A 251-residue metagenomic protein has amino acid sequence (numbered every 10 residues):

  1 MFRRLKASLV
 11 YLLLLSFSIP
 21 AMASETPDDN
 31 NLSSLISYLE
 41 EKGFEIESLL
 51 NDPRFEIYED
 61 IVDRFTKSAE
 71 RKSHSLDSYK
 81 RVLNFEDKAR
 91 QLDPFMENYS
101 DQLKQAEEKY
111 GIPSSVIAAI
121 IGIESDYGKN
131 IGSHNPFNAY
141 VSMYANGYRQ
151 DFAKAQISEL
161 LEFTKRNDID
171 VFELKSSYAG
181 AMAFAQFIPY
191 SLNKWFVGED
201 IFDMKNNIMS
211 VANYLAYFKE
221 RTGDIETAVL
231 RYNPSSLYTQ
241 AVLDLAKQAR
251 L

Functional and structural regions predicted by a protein language model:
M1-D151, E159-I169, Y190-L251: Cell-wall glycan-active module
E173: Active-site lining segments of carbohydrate-active enzymes
S176-F187: Extracytoplasmic ligand-binding site segments that recognize negatively charged/polar headgroups
